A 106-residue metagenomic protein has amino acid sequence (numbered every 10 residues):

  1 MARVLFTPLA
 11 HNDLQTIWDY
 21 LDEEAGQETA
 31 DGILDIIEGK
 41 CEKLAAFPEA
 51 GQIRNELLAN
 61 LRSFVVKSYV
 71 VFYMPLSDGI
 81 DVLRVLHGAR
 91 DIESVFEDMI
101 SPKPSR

Functional and structural regions predicted by a protein language model:
M1-L34: Arg/Lys-rich, positively charged N-terminal/basic patches that mediate binding to nucleic acids
L9, F47, V85-G88: Generic beta-structure capping elements
A30, Q52-R54, S94-V95: Short, hydrophobic secondary-structure boundary micro-motifs
E38-G39, E49-G79: Basic/aromatic recognition patch in beta-strand/loop cores that engages polyanionic ligands
E42-A46: Short proline/glycine- and basic residue-enriched helix-capping loop/turn segments at helix->loop/beta transitions
Y69, M74-R106: Enriched for short, Lys/Arg-rich terminal
